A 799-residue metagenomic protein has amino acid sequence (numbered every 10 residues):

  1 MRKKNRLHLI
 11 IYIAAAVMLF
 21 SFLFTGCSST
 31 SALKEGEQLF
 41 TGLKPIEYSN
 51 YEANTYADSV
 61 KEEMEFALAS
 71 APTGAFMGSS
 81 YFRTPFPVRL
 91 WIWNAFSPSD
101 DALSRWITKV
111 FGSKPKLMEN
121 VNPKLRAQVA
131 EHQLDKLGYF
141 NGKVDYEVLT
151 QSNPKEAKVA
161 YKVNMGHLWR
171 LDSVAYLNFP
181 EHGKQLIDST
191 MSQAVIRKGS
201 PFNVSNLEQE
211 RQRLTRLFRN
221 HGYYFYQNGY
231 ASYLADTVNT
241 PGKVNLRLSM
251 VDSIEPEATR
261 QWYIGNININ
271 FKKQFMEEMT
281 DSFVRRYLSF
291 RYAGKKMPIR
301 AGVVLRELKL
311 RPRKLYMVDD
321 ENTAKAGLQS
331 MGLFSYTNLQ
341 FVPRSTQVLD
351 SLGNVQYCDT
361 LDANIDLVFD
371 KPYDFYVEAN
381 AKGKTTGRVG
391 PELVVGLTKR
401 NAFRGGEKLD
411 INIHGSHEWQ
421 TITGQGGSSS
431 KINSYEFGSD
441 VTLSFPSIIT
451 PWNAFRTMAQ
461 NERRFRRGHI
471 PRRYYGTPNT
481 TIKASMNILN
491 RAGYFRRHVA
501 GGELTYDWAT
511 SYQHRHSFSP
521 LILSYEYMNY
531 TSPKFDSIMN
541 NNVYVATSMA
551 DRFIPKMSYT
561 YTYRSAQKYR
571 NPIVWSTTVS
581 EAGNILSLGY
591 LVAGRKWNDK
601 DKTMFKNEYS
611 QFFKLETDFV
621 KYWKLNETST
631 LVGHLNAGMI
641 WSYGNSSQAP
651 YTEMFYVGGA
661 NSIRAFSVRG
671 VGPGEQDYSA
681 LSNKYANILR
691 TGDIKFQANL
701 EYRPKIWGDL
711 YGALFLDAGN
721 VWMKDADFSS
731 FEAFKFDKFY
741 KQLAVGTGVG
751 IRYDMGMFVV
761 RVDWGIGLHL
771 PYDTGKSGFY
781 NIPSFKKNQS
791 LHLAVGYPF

Functional and structural regions predicted by a protein language model:
R2-I13: Bacterial N-terminal signal peptides that target proteins for export
R2-K3, S28-G383, W419, G468 (+1 more regions): Periplasmic polypeptide-binding modules associated with outer-membrane biogenesis and secretion
L23-G26: C-terminal motif of bacterial Sec signal peptides marking the signal peptidase cleavage site
Y139, Y223, P241, P372 (+8 more regions): Strand-connecting loop/turn motifs
L186, M297-P298, M317-S576, R664-A665 (+4 more regions): Gram-negative/organellar outer-membrane beta-barrel architecture
F290, G294, K382-T386, H516-P704 (+1 more regions): C-terminal outer-membrane beta-barrel translocator/porin domains of Gram-negative envelope proteins and their
L328, L397, L443, T577 (+7 more regions): Hydrophobic, well-ordered secondary-structure elements that form the walls of internal hydrophobic environments
F731-F779: C-terminal structured "cap/appendage" subdomains that terminate the fold
